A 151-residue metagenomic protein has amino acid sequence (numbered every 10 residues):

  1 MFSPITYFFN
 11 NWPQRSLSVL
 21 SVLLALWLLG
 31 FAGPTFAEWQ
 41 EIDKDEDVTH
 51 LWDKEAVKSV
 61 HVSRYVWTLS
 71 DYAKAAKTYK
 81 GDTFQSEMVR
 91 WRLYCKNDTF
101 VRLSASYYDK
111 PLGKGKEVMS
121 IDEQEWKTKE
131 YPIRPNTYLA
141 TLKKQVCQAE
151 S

Functional and structural regions predicted by a protein language model:
M1-F2, N11, A32, E130: Selective for proline/serine-rich intrinsically disordered segments in cytosolic/nuclear regulatory regions
F2-S21: Bacterial N-terminal signal peptides that target proteins for export
V19-G30: Bacterial N-terminal signal peptides
F31-S151: N-terminal secretory-pathway/extracellular module detecting exported/lumenal segments and adjacent signal-anchor/first
